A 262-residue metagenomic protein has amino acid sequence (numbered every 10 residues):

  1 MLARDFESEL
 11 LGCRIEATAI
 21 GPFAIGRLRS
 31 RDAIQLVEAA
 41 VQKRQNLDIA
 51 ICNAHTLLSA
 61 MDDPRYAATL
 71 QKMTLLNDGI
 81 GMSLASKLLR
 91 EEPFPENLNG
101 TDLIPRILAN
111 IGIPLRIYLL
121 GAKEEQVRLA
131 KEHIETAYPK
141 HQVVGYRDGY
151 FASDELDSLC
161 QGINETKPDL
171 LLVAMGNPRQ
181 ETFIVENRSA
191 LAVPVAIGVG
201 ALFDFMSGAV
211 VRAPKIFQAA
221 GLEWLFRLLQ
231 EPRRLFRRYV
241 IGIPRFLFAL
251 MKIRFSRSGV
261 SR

Functional and structural regions predicted by a protein language model:
M1-E96: N-terminal nucleotide/polyanion-binding subdomain common to many enzyme families
I49-I51, L76, L170-A174, I197: Structural motif
N53-L57, M175-Q180, L202-F203: Short glycine-rich anion-binding loops that position phosphate/pyrophosphate groups of nucleotides and phosphorylated
P64-K72, E181-G200: A short, gly/pro- and small-residue-rich
S83-G162, T166: Conserved beta-alpha
S83-S86, A213-R262: A transmembrane-helix-recognition feature enriched in membrane-embedded lipid enzymes and envelope glyco-/phospholipid
D148-D154, P194-Q230: Short, flexible loop segments at boundaries between secondary-structure elements
I163, K167-V173, N177, V193: Proline-aspartate-enriched helix->loop->beta-strand connector
